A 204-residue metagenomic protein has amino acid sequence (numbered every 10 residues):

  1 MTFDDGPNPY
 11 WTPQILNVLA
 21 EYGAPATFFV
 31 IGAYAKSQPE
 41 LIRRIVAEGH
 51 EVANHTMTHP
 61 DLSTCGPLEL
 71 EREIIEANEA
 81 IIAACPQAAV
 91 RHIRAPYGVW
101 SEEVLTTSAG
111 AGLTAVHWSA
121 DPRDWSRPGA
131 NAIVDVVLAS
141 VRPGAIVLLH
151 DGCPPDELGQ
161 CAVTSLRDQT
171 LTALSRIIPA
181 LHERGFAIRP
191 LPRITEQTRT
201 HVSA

Functional and structural regions predicted by a protein language model:
M1-S63, E69, I75-E76, A80 (+3 more regions): Active-site beta->alpha N-cap acidic-glycine motif
Q14-N17, E40, R44, R72 (+7 more regions): Alpha-helical scaffolding segments of alpha/beta enzyme cores, especially the outer helices of TIM-barrel or partial
E21-G23, A83-A88, A111, A180-G185: Short helix-capping segments at alpha-helix termini
K36, Q160-A204: C-terminal domain-boundary segment and adjacent tail
P60-C65, P155-C161: A short acidic, helix-capping loop that chelates divalent metal ions and anchors anionic groups
V99, V104-V141, G185-Q197: His/Asp/Glu-enriched short active-site or ligand-binding loop at hydrolase and phosphoryl-transfer sites
